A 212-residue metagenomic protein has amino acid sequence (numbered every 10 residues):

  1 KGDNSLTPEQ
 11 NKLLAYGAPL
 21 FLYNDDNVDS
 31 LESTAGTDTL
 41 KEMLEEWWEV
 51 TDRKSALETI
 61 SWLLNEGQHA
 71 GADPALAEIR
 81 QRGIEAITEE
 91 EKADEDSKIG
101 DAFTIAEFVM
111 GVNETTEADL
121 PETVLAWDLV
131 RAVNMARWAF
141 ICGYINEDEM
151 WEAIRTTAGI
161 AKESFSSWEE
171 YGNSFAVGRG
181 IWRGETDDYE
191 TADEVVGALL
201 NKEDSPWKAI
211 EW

Functional and structural regions predicted by a protein language model:
K1-E147, T156-W212: Polar/charged low-complexity regulatory segments
